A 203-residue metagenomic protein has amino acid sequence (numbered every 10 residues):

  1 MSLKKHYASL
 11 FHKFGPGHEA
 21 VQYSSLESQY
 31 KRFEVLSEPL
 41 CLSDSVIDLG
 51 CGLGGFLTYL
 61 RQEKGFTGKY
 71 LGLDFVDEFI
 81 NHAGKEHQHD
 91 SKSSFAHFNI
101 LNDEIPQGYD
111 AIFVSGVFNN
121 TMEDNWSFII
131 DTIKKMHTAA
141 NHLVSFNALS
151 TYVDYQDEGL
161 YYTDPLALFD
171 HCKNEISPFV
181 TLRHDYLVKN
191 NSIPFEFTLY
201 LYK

Functional and structural regions predicted by a protein language model:
M1-G17: N-terminal, positively charged/glycine-rich alpha-helical extensions of SAM-dependent methyltransferases
L26-L42: Conserved alpha-helix/loop element of class I SAM-dependent methyltransferases that forms part of the SAM/SAH-binding
D44-G52: Conserved class I S-adenosyl-L-methionine
G54-H97: Class I SAM-dependent methyltransferase SAM/SAH-binding core
F113: A conserved beta-strand element that flanks and buttresses the S-adenosyl-L-methionine
T121-I133: A short, conserved alpha-helix within the catalytic core of class I
A140-L149: Conserved beta-strand signature within the Rossmann-like core of class I S-adenosyl-L-methionine
Y161-K203: Class I S-adenosyl-L-methionine
